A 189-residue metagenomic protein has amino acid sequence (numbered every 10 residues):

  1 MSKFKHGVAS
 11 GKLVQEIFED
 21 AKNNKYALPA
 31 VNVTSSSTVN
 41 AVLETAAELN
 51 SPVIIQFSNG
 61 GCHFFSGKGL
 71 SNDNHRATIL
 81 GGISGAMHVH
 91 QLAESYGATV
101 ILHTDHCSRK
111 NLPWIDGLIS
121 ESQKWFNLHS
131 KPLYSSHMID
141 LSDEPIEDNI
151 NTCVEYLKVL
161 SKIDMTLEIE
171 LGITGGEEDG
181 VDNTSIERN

Functional and structural regions predicted by a protein language model:
M1-P29: N-terminal amphipathic alpha-helix/helix-capping segment at the start of soluble metabolic enzymes
V8-L13, V33-S37, L80, S84 (+1 more regions): Conserved active-site and cofactor/substrate-binding residues in soluble primary-metabolism enzymes
K25-Y26, L49-V53, Y96-T99, P132-Y134 (+1 more regions): Short coil/turn connectors at secondary-structure junctions
L28-N32, V53-F57, V100-H106, S135-I139 (+1 more regions): Hydrophobic faces of well-ordered beta-strands that scaffold small-molecule active sites in alpha/beta enzyme cores
V33-G69: N-terminal low-complexity or amphipathic/hydrophobic leaders
N59-C153: Active-site beta->alpha loop and helix N-cap motifs at the rims of alpha/beta catalytic domains
E144-N189: Conserved anion-binding
